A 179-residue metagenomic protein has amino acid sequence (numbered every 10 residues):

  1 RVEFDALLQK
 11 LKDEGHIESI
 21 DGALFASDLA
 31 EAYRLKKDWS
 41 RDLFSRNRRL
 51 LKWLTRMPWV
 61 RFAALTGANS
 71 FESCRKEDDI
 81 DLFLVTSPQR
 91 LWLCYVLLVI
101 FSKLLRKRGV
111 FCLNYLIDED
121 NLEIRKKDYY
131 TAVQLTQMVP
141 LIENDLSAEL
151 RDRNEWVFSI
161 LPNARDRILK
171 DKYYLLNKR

Functional and structural regions predicted by a protein language model:
R1-E77, T86-R179: Catalytic core of pol beta-like nucleotidyltransferases
